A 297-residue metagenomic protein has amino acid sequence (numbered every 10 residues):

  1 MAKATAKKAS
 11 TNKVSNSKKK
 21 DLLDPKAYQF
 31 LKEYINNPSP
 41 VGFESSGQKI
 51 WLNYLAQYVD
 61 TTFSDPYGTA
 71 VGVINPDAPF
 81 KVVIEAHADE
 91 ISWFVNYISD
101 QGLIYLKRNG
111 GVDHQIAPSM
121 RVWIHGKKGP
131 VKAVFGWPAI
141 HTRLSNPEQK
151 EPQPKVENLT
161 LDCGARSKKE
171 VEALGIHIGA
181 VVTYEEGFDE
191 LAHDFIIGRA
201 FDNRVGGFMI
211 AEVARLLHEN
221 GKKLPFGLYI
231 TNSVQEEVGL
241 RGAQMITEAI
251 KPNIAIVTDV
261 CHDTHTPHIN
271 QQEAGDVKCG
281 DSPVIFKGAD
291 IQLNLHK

Functional and structural regions predicted by a protein language model:
M1-K297: N-terminal hydrophobic/helix-forming segments and targeting peptides
